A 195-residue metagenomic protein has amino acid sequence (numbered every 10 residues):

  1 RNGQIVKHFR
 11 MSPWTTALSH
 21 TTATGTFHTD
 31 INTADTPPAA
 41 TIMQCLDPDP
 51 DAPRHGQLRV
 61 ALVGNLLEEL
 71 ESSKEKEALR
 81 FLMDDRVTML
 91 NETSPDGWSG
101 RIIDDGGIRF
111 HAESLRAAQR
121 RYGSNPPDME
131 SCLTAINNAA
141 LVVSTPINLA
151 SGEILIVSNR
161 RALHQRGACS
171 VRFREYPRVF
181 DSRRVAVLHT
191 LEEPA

Functional and structural regions predicted by a protein language model:
V6-A195: Active-site environment of non-heme Fe oxygenases that use a 2-His-1-carboxylate facial triad
